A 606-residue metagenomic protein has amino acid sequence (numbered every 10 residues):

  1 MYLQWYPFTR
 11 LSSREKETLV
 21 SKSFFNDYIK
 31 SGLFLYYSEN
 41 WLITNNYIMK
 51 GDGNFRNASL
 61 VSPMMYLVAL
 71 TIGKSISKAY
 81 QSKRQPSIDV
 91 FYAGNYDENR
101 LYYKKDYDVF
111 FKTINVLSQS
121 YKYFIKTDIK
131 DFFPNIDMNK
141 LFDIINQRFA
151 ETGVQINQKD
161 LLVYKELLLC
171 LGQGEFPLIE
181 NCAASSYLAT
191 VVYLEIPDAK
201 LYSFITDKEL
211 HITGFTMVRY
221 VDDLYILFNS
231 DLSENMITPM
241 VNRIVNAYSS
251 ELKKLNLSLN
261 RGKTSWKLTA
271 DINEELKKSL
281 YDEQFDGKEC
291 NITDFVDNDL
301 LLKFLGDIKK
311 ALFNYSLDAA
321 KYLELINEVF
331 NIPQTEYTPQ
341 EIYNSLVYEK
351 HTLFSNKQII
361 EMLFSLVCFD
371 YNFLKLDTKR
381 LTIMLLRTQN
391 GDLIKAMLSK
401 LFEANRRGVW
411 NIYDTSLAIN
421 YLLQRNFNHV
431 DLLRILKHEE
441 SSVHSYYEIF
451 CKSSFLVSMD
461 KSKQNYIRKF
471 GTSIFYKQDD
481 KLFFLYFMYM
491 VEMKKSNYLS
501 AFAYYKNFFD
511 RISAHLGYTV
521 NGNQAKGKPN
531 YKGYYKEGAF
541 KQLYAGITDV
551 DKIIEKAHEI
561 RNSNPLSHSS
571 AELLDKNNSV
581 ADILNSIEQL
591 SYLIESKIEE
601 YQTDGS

Functional and structural regions predicted by a protein language model:
M1-I156, L168-Q173, L178-N181, L499: Conserved two-metal-ion catalytic palm core of "right-hand" nucleic acid polymerases, unifying RNA-dependent RNA
E17-Y47, S454-S496: Charged alpha-helical initiation segments
V61-S77, K130-P134, T190-V191, E195-D198 (+1 more regions): Short, hydrophobic, well-ordered secondary-structure elements
Q81, Q85, D231-R243, A525-K528 (+1 more regions): Short, flexible/disordered intra-domain loops and linkers
K83-L101, Q158-Y164, T206-V218, S258-A270 (+1 more regions): Short, glycine/acidic-rich hinge or "gate" loops at secondary-structure transitions that mediate conformational
N115-V221, L227-R243, K310-L317, N327-I449 (+1 more regions): Conserved polymerase palm-domain catalytic core
D231-L323: Polymerase palm active-site segment centered on the conserved acidic dipeptide of motif C
T519-S606: Long, charged low-complexity segments
